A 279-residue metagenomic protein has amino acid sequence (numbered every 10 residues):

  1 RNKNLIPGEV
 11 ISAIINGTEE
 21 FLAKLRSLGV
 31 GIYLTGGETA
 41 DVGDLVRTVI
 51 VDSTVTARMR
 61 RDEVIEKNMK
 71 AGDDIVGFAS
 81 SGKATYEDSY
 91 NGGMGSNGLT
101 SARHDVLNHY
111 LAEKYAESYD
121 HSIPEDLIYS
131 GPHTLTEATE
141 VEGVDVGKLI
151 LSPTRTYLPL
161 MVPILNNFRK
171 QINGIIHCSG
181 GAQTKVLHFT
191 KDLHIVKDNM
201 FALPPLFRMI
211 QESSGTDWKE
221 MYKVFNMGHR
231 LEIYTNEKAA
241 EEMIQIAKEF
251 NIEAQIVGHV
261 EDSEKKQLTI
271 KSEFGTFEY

Functional and structural regions predicted by a protein language model:
R1-Y279: Helix-biased detector of long, well-ordered alpha-helical tracts
